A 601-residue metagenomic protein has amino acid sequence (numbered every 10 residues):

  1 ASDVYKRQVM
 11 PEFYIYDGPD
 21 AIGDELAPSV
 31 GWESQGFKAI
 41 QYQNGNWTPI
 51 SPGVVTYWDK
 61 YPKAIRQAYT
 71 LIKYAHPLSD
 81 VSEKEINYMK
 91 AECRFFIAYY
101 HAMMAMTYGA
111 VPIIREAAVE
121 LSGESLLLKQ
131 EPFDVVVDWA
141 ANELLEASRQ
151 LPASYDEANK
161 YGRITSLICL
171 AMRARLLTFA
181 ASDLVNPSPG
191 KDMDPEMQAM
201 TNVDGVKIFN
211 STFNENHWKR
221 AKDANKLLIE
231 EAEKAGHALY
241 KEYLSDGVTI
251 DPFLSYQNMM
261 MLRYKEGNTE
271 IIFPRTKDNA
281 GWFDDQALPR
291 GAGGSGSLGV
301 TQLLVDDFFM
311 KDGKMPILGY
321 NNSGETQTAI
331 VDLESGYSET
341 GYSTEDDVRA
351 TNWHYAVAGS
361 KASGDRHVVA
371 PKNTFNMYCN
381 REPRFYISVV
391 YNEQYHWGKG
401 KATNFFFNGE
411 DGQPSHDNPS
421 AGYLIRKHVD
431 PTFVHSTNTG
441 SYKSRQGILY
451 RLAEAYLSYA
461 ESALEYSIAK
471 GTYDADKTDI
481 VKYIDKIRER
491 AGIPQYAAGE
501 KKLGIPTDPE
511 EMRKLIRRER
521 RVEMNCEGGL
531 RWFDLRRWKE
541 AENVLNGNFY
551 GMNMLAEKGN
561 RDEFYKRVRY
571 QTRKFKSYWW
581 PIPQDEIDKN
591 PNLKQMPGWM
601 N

Functional and structural regions predicted by a protein language model:
S2, K6-F37, V111, L167 (+2 more regions): An aromatic- and glycine-enriched ligand-binding surface/loop that stacks and positions planar moieties
K6, V30-Y108, G123-S166, A350-G359 (+7 more regions): Conserved, well-structured interaction surfaces
Y61-A64, W139-A141, T178, M200-N216 (+9 more regions): Long, intrinsically disordered, low-complexity segments
S79-K90, N216, S467-D479: Structural helix-adjacent loops and short alpha-helical linkers that scaffold large soluble proteins
A105-M106, A110-P112, Y155, L176-S188 (+1 more regions): Short coil/turn linking the two alpha-helices of tandem helical-hairpin repeats
